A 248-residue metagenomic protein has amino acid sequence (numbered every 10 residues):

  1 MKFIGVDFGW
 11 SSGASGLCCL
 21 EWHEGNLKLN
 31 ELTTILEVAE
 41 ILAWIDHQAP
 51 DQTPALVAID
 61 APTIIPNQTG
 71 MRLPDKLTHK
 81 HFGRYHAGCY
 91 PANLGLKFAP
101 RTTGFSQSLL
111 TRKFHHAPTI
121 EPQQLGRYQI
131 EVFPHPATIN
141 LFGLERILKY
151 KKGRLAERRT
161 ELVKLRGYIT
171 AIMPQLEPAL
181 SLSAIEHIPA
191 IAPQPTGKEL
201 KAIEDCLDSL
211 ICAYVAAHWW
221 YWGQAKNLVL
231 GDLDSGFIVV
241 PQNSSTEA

Functional and structural regions predicted by a protein language model:
M1-I4, F8-A248: RNase H-like (RuvC/DEDD) metal-dependent nuclease/polynucleotide-processing core
